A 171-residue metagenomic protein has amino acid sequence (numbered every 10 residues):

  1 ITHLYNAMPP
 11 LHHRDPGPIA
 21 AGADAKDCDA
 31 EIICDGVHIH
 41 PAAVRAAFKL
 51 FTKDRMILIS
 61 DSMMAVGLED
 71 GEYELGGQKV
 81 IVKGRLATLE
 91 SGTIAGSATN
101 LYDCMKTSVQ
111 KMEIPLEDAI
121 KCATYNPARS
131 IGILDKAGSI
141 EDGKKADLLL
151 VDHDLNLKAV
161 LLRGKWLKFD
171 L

Functional and structural regions predicted by a protein language model:
T2-G17: Divalent metal-binding pocket/active-site signature
N6, M64, L155: Short, glycine/acidic-enriched loop or turn micro-motifs at the edges of active sites
L11-H12, V37-H40: A conditional alpha-helix N-cap/helix-loop micro-motif detector
G17-I32, G36, A43, F48-V151: His/Asp/Glu-enriched, well-ordered alpha-helical/loop segment that forms or immediately abuts the divalent-metal
D154-L161: Short, Lys/Arg- and Gly-enriched loop/turn segments at beta-strand edges
